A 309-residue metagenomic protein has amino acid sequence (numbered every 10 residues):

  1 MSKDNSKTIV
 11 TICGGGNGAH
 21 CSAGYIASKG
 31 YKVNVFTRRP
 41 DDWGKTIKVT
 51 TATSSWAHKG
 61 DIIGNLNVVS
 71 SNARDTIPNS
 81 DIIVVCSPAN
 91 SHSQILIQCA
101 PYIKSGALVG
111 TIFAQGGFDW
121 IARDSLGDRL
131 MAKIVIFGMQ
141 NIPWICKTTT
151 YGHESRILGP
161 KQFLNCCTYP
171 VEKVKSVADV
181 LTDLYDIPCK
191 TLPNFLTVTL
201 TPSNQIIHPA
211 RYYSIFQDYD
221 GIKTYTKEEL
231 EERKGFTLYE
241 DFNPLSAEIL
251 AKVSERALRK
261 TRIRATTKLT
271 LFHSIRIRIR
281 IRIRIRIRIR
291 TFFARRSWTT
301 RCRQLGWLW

Functional and structural regions predicted by a protein language model:
S2-A57: NAD(P)+-binding Rossmann beta1-loop-alpha1 motif at the extreme N-terminus of oxidoreductases
H58-V68, L130-V135: A short helix-to-beta-strand connector/capping loop
D61-Y102, G106, G110: Rossmann-like NAD(P)-binding element
A89-T150: Rossmann-like NAD(P)(H) cofactor-binding subdomain of soluble oxidoreductases
M131, F137-Q140, L184-T201: Conserved catalytic core of two-metal-ion nucleotidyltransferases
T149-L158, S203-A210: Short, surface-exposed amphipathic charged segments that create phosphate/polyanion-binding patches used for binding
H153-C189: Conserved anion/nucleotide-ligand pocket segment
K190-W309: C-terminal substrate-binding/catalytic lobe of Rossmann-fold NAD(P)-dependent dehydrogenases
